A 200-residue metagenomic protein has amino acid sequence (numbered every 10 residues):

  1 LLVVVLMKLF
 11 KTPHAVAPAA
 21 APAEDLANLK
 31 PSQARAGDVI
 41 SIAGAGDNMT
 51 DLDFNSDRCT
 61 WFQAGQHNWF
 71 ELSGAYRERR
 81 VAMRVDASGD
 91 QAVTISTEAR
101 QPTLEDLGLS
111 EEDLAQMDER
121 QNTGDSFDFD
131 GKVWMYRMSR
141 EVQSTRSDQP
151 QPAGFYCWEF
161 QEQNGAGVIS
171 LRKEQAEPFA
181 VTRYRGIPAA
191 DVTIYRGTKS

Functional and structural regions predicted by a protein language model:
L1-S200: Mixed-charge, low-complexity intrinsically disordered regions
